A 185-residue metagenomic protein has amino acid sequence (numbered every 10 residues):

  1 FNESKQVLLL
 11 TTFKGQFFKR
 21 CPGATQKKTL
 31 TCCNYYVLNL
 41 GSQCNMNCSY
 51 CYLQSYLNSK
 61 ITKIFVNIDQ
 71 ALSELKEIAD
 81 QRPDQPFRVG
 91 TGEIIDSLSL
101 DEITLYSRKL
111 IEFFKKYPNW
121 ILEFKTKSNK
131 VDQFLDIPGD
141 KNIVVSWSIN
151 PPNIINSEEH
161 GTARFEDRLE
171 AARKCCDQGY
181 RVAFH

Functional and structural regions predicted by a protein language model:
F1-N2: N-terminal alpha-helical interaction blocks
L8: N-terminal Rossmann-like NAD(P)+-binding domain of SDR-like oxidoreductases, especially those catalyzing
T11-T29, S49, L53-N153, K174: Conserved Radical SAM active-site core
K28-L38: Ferredoxin-like iron-sulfur electron-transfer modules
Y36-C48: Cysteine-centered iron-sulfur cluster-binding motifs in ferredoxin-type domains/subunits of redox enzymes
I155-E166: Accessory, usually C-terminal, subdomains that scaffold auxiliary metal cofactors
D167-H185: Conserved C-terminal portion of the radical SAM core fold that forms the substrate/S-adenosylmethionine-binding
